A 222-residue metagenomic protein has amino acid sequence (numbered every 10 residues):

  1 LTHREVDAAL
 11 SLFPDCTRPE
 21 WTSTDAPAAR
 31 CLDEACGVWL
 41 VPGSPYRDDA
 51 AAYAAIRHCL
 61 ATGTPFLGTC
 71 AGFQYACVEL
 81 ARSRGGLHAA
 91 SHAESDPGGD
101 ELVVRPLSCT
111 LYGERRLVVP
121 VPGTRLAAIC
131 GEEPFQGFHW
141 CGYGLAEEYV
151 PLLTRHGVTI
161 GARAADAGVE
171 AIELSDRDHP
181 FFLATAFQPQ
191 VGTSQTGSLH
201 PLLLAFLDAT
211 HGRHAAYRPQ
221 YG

Functional and structural regions predicted by a protein language model:
L1-P134, H139-H179, A186-G222: N-terminal beta1-alpha1 cap of cysteine-dependent amidohydrolase-like domains
